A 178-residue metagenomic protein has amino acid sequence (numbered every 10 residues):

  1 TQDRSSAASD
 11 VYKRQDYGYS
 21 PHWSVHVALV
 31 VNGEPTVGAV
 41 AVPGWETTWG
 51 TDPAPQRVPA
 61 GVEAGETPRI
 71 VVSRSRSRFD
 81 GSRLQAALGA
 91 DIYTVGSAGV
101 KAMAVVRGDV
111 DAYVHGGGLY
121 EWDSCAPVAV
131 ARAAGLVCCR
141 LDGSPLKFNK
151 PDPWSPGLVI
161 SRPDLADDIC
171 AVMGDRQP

Functional and structural regions predicted by a protein language model:
T1-A8, Y12: Single conserved hydrophobic/aromatic residue that forms the stacking wall/gate of nucleotide- or nucleobase-binding
D10, S24-A28, R69, G157-V159: Residues embedded in well-ordered beta-strands
D10-Q15, M173-D175: Short, low-complexity export/processing leader segments characterized by acidic and small residues
Q15-T51: Short glycine/serine-rich loop segments
P43-G65: ATP-dependent small-molecule kinase catalytic core of the GHMP/sugar-kinase superfamily and closely related
V62-P178: An extended, acidic
